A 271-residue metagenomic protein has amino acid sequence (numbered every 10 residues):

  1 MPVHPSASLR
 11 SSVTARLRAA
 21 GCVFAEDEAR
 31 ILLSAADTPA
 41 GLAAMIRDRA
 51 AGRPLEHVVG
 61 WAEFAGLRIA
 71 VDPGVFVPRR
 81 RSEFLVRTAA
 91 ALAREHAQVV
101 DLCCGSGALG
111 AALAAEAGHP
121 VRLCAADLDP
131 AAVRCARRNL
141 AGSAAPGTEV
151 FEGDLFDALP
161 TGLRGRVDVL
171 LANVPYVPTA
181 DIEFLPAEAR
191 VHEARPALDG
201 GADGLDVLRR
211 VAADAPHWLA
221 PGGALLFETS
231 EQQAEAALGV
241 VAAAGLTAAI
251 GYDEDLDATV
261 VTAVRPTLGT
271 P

Functional and structural regions predicted by a protein language model:
M1-T38: Non-catalytic accessory regions of SAM-dependent methyltransferases
C22, A117-P120, A141-P146, W218-L219 (+1 more regions): Short helix-capping segments at alpha-helix termini
V23-A91: Conserved AdoMet
L32, G52, S82, L109 (+6 more regions): Residue-level signal for inorganic ion chemistry
R81-F184, Q232: Conserved SAM/SAH cofactor-binding pocket of Class I
V174-V207: Mobile active-site "lid"/loop adjacent to the S-adenosyl-L-methionine
A202-V264: Conserved Class I SAM-dependent methyltransferase catalytic core
P266-P271: Flexible, glycine-/basic-rich loop-and-beta segments that form/coincide with the SAM-dependent methyltransferase
